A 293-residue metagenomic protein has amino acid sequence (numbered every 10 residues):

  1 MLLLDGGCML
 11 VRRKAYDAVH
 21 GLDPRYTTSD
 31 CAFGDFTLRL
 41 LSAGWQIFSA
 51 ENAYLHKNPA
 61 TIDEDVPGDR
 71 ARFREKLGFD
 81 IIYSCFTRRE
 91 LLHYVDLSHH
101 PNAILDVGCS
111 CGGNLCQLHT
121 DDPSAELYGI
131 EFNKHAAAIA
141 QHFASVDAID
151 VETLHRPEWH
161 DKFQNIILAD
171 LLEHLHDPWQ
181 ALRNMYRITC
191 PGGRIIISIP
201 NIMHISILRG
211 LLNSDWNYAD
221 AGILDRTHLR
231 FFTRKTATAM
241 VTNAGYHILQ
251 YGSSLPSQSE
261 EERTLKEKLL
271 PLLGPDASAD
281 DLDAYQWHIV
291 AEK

Functional and structural regions predicted by a protein language model:
L2-H20, R25-A53: A short, conserved alpha-helix in the catalytic core of glycosyltransferases
A15-Y16, L55, L154, A237: A generic structural signal for short hydrophobic patches within well-formed alpha-helices
P24, H176-C190, R194-E292: S-adenosyl-L-methionine-dependent methyltransferase catalytic module, highlighting the catalytic core
T27, F48-D65, P256-E261: Active-site donor/metal-binding and catalytic loop motifs of nucleotide-sugar-dependent glycosylation enzymes
I62-D161, N165-I167, W179-L182, N213 (+1 more regions): Conserved N-terminal segment of class I S-adenosyl-L-methionine
A169-H174: Short catalytic micro-motifs in class I SAM-dependent methyltransferases
